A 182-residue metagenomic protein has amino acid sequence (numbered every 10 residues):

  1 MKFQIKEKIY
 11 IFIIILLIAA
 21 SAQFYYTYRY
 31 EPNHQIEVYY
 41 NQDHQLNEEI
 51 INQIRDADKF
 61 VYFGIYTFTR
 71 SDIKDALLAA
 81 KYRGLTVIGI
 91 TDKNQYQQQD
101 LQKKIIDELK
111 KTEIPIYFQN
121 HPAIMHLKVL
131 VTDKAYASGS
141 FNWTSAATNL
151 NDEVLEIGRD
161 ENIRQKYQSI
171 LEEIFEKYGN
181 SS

Functional and structural regions predicted by a protein language model:
M1-I15, F24: N-terminal Sec-pathway targeting helices
Y25-Y40: Ser/Thr/Pro/Gly-rich low-complexity linker/stalk segments immediately outside membranes or between
E37-Q42, F63-Y66, I114-I116: Short, flexible loop segments at the rims of nucleotide/cofactor-binding pockets, characterized by
N41-L46, R70: A general structural motif
I50-K111: Primarily the HKD phosphodiesterase
T67-S71, K93-Q97, P122-M125, A135-Y136 (+2 more regions): Solvent-exposed loop/turn segments at secondary-structure junctions within structured extracellular/periplasmic domains
K128-V131, E156: Short beta-strand scaffold segments in enzyme catalytic cores
Y136-S182: Signature of lipid phosphatidyltransferase scaffolds
